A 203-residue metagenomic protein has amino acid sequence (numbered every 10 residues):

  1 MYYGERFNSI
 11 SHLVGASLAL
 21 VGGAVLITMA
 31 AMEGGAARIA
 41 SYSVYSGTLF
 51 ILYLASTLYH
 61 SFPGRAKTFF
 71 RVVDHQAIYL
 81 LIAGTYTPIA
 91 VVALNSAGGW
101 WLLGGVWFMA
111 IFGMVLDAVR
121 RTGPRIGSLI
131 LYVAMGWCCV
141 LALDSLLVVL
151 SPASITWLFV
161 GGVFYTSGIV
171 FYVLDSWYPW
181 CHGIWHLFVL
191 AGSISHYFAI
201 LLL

Functional and structural regions predicted by a protein language model:
M1-L203: Multi-pass alpha-helical transmembrane bundles in non-GPCR membrane proteins that perform intramembrane catalysis
